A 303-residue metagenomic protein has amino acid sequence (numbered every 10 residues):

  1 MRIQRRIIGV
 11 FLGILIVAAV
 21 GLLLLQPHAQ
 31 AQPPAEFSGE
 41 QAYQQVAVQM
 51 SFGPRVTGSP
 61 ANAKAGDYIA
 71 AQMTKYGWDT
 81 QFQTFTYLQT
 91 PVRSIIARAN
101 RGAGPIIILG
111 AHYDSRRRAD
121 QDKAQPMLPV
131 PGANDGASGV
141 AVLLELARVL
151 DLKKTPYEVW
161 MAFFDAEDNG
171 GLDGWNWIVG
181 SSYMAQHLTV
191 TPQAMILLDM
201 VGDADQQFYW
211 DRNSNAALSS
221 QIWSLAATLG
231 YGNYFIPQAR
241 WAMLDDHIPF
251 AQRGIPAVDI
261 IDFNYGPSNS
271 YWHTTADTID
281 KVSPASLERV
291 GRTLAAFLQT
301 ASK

Functional and structural regions predicted by a protein language model:
M1-G13: N-terminal Sec-pathway targeting helices
F11-G21: Hydrophobic membrane-insertion alpha-helices, especially the h-region of bacterial N-terminal signal peptides
Q26-K64, Y76, P267-T278, S302: N-terminal capping segment at the start of a domain
A31-E36, S51-P60, Q81-T86, P126-A137 (+5 more regions): Second-shell loop/turn segments in exported
Q41-V48, K64, Y68-K75, T80 (+8 more regions): Extracytoplasmic/secreted proteins, especially bacterial periplasmic and envelope-associated proteins
Q45-G102: A non-catalytic alpha/beta surface segment that caps or lines the substrate-entry region of metallo-dependent hydrolase
L128-L225, A242: Acidic/histidine-rich catalytic neighborhood of metal-dependent amide-processing enzymes
A194, D203-K303: Active-site-adjacent substrate-binding region of metalloamidase/peptidase-like peptide-processing proteins
